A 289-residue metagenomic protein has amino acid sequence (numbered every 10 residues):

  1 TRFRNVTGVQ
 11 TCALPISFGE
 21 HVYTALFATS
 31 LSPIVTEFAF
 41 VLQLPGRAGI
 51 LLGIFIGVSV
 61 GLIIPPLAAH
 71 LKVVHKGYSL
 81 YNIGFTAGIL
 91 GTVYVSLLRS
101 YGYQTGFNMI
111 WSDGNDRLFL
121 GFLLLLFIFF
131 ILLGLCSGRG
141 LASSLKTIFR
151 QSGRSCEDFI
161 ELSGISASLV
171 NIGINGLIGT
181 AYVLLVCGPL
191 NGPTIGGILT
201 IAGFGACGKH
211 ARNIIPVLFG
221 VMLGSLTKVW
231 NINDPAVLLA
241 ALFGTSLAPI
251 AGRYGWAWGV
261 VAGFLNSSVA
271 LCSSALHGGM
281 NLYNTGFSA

Functional and structural regions predicted by a protein language model:
T1-C12: Single conserved hydrophobic/aromatic residue that forms the stacking wall/gate of nucleotide- or nucleobase-binding
R2, G46-V60, V186-I195, I232-L239: Structural signature of hydrophobic alpha-helical transmembrane segments
P15, A28-L42, V60-A69, S225-W230 (+1 more regions): Short helix-perturbing small/polar motifs within transmembrane alpha-helices
G19-A28, Y78-F85, N213-G220, V237-L239: Cytoplasmic-side transmembrane-helix entry/capping segments in multi-pass membrane proteins
H21, S32-V60, I64-L120, W256 (+1 more regions): Membrane-interface helix-loop-helix junctions at boundaries between adjacent transmembrane segments
V22, L51-S59, L120-L124, L169-G173 (+3 more regions): Hydrophobic alpha-helical transmembrane segments
T29-P33, V58-P65, G88-L98, G121-C136 (+5 more regions): Hydrophobic core segments of alpha-helical transmembrane domains in multi-pass membrane transport and ion-translocation
T105-G197: Membrane-embedded hairpin module used as a gating/binding unit in multi-pass transport and secretion proteins
